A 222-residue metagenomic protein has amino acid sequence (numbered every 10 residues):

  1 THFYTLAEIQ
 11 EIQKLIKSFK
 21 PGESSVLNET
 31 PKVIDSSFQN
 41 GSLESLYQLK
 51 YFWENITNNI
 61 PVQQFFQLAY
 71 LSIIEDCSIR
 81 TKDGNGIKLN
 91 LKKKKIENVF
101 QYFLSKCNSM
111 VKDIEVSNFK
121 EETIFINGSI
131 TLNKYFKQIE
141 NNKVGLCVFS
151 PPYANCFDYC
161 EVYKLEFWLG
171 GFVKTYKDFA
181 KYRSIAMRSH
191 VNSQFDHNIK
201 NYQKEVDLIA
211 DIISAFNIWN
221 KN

Functional and structural regions predicted by a protein language model:
T1, E122-I124, V144-C147: Beta-sheet entry/capping signal
T1-E115, C160-K221: Class I S-adenosyl-L-methionine-dependent methyltransferase module
N59-P61, N118-K120, N141-N142: Short helix-terminating capping/connector loops at secondary-structure junctions
F65, F125-N127, V148-F149: A structural signal for short, well-ordered beta-strand segments and their strand-loop junctions that often border
R80-K82, I124, N141: Compositionally biased, low-complexity repeat tracts
F119-K137: Conserved SAM-binding strand-loop segment of SAM-dependent methyltransferases
K134-V148, C156: A short acidic, Gly/Pro-enriched loop at the edge of an enzyme's catalytic core that lines a small-molecule cofactor
P152: Short glycine-/small-residue-rich Rossmann-like dinucleotide-binding loops
